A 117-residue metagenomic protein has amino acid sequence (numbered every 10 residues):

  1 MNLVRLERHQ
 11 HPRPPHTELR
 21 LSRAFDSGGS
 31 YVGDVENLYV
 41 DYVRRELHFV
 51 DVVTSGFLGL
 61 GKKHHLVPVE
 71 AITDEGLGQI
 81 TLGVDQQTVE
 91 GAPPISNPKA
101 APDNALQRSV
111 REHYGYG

Functional and structural regions predicted by a protein language model:
M1-G117: Peripheral interaction segments used for macromolecular assembly
